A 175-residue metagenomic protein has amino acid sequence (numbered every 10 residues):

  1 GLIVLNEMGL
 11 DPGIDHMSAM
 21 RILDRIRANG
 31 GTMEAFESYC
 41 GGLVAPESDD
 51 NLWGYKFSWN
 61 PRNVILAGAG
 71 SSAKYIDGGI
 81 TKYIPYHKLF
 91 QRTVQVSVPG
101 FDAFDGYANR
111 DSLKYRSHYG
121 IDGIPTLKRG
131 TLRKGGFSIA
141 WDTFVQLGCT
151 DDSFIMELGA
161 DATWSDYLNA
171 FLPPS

Functional and structural regions predicted by a protein language model:
G1-V44: A contiguous active-site-proximal alpha/beta segment in oxidoreductase catalytic domains
N29-S175: C-terminal catalytic/substrate-binding lobe primarily of soluble NAD(P)-dependent oxidoreductases
